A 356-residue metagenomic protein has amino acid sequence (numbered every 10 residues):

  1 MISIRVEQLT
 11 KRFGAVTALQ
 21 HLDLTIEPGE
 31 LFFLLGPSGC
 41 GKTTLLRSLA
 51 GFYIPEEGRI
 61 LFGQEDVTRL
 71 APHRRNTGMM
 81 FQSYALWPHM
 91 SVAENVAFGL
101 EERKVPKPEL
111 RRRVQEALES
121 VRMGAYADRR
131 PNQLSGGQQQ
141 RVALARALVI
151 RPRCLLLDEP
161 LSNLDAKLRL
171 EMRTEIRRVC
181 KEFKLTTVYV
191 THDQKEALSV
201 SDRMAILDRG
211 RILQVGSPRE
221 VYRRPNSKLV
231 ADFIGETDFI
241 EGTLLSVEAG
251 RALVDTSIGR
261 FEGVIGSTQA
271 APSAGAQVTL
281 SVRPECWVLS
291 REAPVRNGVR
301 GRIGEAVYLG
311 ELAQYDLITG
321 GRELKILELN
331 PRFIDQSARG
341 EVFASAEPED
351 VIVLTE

Functional and structural regions predicted by a protein language model:
L35-P37: The feature captures the beta-strand-to-loop junction immediately N-terminal to the Walker
T43-L46, V142: ABC ATPase nucleotide-binding domain helices that frame the ATP-binding cleft
A50: Helix-to-loop junction immediately C-terminal to a conserved catalytic motif
G58-E65: Conserved ABC transporter NBD signature motif
P72-G78, Q82, L86-L229: ABC ATPase nucleotide-binding domains
T237, V247-E356: Non-catalytic connector elements of ABC transporters
